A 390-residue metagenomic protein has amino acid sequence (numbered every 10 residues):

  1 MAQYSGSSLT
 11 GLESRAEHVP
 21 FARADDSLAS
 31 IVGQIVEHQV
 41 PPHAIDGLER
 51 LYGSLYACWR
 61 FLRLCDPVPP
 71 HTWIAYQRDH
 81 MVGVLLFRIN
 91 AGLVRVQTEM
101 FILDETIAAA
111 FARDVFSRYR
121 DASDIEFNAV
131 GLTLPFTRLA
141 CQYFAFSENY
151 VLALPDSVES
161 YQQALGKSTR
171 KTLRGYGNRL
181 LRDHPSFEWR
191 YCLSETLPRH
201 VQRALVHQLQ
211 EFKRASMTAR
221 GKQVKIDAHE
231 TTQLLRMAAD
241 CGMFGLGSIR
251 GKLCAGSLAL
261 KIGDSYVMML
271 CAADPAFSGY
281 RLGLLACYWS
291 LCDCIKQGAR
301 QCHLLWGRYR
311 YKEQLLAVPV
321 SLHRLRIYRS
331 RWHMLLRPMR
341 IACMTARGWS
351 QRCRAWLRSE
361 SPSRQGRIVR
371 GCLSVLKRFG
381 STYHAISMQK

Functional and structural regions predicted by a protein language model:
A2, G6-V82, F87-L93, L134-N149 (+2 more regions): A conserved beta-strand-loop-helix scaffold within acyl/acetyltransferase catalytic domains
A2-D26, F136-A164, Q297, Q301-Q365 (+1 more regions): Active-site/acyl-donor-binding loops of N-acyltransferases
A16-P20, V96-M100, S117-A129: Hydrophobic beta-strand segments of well-ordered beta-sheets in folded domains
V68-P70, R120-D124, G242, K296-A299: Short, high-confidence coil segments that cap the C-terminus of an alpha-helix and link into the following beta-strand
Q77-D79, V94-E105, A109-R118: N-terminal accessory interaction module
I107-D156: Non-catalytic accessory segments adjacent to catalytic cores
A110-F116, V224-R337: Aromatic (often tryptophan-rich) hydrophobic motifs at membrane interfaces
G366-F379: PEST-like intrinsically disordered, low-complexity C-terminal regions enriched in Ser/Thr/Pro and acidic residues
